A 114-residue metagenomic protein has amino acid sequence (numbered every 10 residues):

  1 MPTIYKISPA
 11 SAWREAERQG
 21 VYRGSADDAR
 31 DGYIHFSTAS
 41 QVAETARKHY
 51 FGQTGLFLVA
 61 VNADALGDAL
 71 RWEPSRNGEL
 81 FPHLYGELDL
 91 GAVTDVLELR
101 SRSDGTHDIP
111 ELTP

Functional and structural regions predicted by a protein language model:
M1-P114: Conserved, structured core segments of small domains
